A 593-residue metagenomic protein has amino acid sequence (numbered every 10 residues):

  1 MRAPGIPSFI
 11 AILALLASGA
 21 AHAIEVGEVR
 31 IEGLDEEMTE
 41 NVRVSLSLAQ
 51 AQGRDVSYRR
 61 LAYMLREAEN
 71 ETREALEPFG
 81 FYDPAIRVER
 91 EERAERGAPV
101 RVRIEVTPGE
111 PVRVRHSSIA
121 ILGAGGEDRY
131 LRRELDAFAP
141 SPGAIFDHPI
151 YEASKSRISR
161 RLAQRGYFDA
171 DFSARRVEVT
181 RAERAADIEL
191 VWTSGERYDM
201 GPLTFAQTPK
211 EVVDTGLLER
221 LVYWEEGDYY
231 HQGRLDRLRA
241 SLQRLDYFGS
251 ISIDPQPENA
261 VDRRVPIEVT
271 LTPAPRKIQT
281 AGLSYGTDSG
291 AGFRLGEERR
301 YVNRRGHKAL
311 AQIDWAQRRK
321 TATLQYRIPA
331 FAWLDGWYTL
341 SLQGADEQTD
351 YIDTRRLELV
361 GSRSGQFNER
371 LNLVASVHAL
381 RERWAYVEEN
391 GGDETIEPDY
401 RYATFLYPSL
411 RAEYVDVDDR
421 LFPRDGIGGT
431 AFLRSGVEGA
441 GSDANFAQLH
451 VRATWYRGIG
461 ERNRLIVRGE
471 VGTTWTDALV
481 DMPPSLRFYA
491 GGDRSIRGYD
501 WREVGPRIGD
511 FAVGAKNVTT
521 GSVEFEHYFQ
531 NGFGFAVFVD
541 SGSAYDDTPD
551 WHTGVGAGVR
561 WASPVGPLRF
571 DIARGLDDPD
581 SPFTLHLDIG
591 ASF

Functional and structural regions predicted by a protein language model:
A23-E37, R43, Q50-T287, G296 (+5 more regions): Periplasmic polypeptide-binding modules associated with outer-membrane biogenesis and secretion
S194, P273-P275, Y301-N303, A330-A332 (+6 more regions): Outer-membrane beta-barrel strand-turn architecture
V222, K277-T287, R294-Y301, R305-A316 (+5 more regions): Transmembrane beta-strand segments that form the barrel wall of outer-membrane beta-barrel proteins
R244, I278, H378, A385-F529 (+4 more regions): C-terminal outer-membrane beta-barrel translocator/porin domains of Gram-negative envelope proteins and their
R263-V265, P275-Q279, A291, R305-H307 (+12 more regions): Outer-envelope beta-barrel architecture signal
S284-G292, A311-A322, E347-R356, V437-A444 (+4 more regions): Solvent-exposed loop/turn segments connecting transmembrane beta-strands in outer-membrane beta-barrel proteins
E297, S409-L410, V559-L568, S581-F593: Outer-membrane beta-barrel "beta-signal"
A322-L324, I328-A403, P408-L410: Transmembrane beta-barrel wall of Gram-negative outer-membrane proteins
